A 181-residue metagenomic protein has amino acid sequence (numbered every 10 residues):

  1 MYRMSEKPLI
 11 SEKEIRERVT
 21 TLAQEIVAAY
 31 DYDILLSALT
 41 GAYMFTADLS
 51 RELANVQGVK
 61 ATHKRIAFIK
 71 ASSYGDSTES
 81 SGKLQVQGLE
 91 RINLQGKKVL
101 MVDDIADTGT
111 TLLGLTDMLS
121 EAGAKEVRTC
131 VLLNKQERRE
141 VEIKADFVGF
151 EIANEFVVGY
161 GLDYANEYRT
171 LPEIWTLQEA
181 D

Functional and structural regions predicted by a protein language model:
M1-D181: PRPP-associated nucleotide enzymes
